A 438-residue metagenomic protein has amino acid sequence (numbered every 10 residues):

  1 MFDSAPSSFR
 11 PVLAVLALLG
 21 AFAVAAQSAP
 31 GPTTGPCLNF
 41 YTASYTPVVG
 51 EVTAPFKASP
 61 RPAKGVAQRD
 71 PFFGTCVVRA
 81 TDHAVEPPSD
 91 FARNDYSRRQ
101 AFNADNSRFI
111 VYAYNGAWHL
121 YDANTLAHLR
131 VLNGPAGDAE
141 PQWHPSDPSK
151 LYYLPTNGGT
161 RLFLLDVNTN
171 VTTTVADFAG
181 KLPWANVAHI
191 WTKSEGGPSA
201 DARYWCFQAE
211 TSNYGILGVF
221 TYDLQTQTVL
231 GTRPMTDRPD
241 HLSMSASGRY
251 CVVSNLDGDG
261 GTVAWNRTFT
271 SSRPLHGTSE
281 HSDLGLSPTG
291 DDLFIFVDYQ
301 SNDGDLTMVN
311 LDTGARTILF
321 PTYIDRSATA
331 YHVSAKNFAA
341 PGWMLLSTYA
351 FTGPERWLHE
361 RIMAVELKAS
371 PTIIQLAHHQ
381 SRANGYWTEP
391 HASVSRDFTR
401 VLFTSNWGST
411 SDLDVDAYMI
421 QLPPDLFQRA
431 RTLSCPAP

Functional and structural regions predicted by a protein language model:
P47-R79: Blade/loop signatures of beta-propeller domains
D90, N94-R98, A113-T156: Blade-loop segments of beta-propeller domains
F91-A92, Y96-R99, P135-H144, W184-G197 (+4 more regions): Repeated scaffold domains used in trafficking and secretory/extracellular systems, primarily beta-propellers
F109-Y112, Y152-L154, W205-Q208, Y250-S254 (+3 more regions): Residue position within the beta-strands of beta-propeller blades
G116-Y121, G159-L165, N213-T221, D257-N266 (+3 more regions): Structural motif
P135-S212: Asp-box/WD-like beta-propeller blade repeats and closely related beta-sheet repeat scaffolds
V297-T307, R316-H378: Loop/turn-rich, solvent-exposed surfaces of beta-rich toroidal or solenoidal domains
Y386-A437: Blade-level signature of beta-propeller repeat domains, shared across WD40, Kelch, NHL, RCC1 and BNR/Asp-box propellers
